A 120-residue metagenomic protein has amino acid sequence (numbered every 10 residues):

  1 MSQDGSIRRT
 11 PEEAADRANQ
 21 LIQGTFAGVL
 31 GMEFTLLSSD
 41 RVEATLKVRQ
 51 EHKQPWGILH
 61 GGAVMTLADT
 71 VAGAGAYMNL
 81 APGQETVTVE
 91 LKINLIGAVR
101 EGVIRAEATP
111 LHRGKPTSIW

Functional and structural regions predicted by a protein language model:
M1-W120: Terminal targeting signals and extreme-terminal segments of soluble enzymes
